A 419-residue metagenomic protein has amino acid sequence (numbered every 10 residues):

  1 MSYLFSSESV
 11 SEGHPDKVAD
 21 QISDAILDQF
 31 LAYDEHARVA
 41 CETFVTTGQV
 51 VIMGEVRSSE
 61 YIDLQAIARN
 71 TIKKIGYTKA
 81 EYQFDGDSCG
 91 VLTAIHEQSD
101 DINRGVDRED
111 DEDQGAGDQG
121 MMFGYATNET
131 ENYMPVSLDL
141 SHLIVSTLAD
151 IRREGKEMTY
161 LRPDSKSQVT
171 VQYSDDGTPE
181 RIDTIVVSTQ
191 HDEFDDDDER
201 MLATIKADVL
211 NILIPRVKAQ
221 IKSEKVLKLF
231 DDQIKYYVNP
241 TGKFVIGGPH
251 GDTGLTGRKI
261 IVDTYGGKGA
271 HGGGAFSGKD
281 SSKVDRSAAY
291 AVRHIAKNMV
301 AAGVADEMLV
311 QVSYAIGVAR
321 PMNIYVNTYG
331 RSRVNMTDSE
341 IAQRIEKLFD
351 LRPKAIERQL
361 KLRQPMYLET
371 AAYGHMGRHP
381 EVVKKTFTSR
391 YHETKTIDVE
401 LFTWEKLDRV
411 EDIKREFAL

Functional and structural regions predicted by a protein language model:
M1-A40, G155, V410, E416: N-terminal, positively charged regions that mediate nucleic acid binding
S6, A66, K73-I246, A372 (+2 more regions): Glycine-rich, mobile lid/loop segments that gate access to catalytic sites or pores
E8-V10, H14-A19, G115-T130, V245-A270 (+2 more regions): Conserved phosphate/anionic-ligand binding catalytic regions in large, soluble enzymes, centered on
E12-L31, A126-L148, K279-G303: Alpha-helical support elements that line or immediately flank enzyme active sites and cofactor-binding pockets
A37-C41, S165-V171, I234-V238, V304-A315: A short glycine-rich, hydrophobically flanked beta-strand micro-motif that places a catalytic Asp/Glu for divalent metal
A40-S58, I316-R320: Short, charge-patterned binding micro-sites
T46, A305-E307, Y314-L419: Internal helix-turn-beta structural module
I260, Y265-L309, R320-N327: C-terminal catalytic subdomain
